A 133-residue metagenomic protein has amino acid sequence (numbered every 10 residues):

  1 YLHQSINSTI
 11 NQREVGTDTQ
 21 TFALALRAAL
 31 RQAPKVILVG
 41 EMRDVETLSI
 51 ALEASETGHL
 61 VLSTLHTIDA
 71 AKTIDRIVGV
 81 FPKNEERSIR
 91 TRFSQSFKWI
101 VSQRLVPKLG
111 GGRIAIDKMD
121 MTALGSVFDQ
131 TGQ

Functional and structural regions predicted by a protein language model:
Y1-Q133: Short, flexible helix-loop junctions that flank or precede catalytic/ligand sites
